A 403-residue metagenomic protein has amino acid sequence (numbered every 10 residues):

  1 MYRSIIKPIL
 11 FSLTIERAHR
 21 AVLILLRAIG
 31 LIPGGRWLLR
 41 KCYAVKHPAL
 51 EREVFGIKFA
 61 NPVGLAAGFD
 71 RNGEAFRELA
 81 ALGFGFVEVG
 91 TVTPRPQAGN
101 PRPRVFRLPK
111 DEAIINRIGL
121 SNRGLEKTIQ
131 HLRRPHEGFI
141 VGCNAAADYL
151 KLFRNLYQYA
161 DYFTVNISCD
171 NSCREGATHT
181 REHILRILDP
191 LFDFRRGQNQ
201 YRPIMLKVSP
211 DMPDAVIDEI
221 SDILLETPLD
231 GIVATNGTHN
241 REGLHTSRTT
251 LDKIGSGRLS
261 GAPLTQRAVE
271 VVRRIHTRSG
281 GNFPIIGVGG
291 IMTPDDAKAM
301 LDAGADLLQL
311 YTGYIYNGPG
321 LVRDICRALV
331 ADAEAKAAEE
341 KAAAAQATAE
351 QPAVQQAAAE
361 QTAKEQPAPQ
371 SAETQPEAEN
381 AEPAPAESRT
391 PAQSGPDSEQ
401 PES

Functional and structural regions predicted by a protein language model:
M1-V141, A146, I325: N-terminal capping/small domains of soluble enzymes
R36-V45, D170-H183, I223-G281: Glycine/Thr-rich beta-alpha phosphate-binding loop at enzyme active sites
K58-G64, E137-C143, G197-M212, T277-G287: Short beta-strand/loop segments at the ligand-binding rim of alpha/beta enzyme cores
E74-L79, M212-E226, G281, I291-L308: Catalytic cores of alpha/beta
E88-P94, I167-C169, G231-H239, I291 (+1 more regions): Glycine-rich phosphate-binding active-site loops on the catalytic face of alpha/beta enzymes
P96-E112, E242-G255, G313-A337: C-terminal helical cap(s) of enzyme catalytic domains, especially alpha/beta-barrels
A113-N116, N122-G138, T180-Y201, K253-F283 (+1 more regions): Alpha-helix-loop-beta-strand connector modules within alpha/beta enzyme cores
A145-K151, A177, M205-E226: Active-site glycine- and acidic-residue-rich loops that bind and position anionic ligands or nucleotide-like cofactors
